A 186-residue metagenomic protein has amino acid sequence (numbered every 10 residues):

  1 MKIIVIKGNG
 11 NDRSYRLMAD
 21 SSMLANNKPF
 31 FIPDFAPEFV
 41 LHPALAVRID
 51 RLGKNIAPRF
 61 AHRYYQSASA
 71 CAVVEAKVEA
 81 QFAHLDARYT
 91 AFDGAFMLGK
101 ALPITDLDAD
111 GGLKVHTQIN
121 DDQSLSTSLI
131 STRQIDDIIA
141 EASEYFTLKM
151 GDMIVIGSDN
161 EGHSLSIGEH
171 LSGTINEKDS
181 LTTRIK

Functional and structural regions predicted by a protein language model:
M1-T147, M153, E161-K186: Catalytic-core "active-site belt" of small-molecule-metabolizing enzymes, emphasizing His/Asp/Glu-rich regions
G157: Active-site pocket scaffolds in enzymes
